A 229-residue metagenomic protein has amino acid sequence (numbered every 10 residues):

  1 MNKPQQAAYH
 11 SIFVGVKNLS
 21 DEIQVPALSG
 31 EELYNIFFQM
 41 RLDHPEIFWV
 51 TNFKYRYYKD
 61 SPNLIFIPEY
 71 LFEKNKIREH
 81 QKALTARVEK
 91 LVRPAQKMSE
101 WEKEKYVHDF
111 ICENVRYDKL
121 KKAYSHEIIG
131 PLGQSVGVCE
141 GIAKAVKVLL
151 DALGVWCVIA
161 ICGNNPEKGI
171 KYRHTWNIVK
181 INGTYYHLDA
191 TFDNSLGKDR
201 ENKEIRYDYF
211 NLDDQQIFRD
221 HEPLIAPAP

Functional and structural regions predicted by a protein language model:
M1-M98, F218-P229: N-terminal accessory/pre-domain segments preceding catalytic cores
F37-F38, H108-C112, K147: Generic solvent-exposed, charged/amphipathic alpha-helical segments that serve as macromolecular interface scaffolds
I65-I67, G130, Q134-V136, T184-A190: Short, well-ordered strand-loop elements centered on a beta-strand within folded domains, enriched for acidic residues
K74-P131: Secondary-structure boundary elements
W101-K105, E140, Y186: Short, solvent-exposed positions on alpha-helices
D118-S125, V136, C157-K168: Catalytic cysteine-centered active-site loop
A123-G133, G137, G141-V148: Conserved active-site-adjacent core of cysteine acyl-enzyme catalytic domains
G141-I217: Hydrophobic/aromatic-rich core segments of domains that either
